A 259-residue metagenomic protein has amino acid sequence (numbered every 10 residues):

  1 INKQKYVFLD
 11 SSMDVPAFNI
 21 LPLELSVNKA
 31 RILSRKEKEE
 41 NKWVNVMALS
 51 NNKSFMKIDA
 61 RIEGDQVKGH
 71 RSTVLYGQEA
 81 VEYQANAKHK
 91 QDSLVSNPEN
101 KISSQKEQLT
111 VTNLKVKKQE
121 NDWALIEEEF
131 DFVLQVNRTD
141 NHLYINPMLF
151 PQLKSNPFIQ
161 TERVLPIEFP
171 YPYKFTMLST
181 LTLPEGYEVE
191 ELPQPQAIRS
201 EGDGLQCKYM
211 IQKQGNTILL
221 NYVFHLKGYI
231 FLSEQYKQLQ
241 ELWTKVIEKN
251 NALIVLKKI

Functional and structural regions predicted by a protein language model:
I1-I259: A sensor for short, sequence-defined functional sites
